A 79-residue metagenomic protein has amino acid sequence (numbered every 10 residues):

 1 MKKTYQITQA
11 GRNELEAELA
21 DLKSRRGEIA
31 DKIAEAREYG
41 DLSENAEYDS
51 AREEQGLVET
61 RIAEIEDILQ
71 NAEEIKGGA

Functional and structural regions predicted by a protein language model:
M1-S50, L57: N-terminal cationic and glycine-rich segments that engage phosphates or anionic surfaces
G40-N45, A72-A79: Glycine/charge-rich, flexible interdomain linkers and switch-proximal surface loops that mediate coupling
E47, I62-I65, G78-A79: A broad, low-amplitude sensor of folded, mature protein cores
L57-E73: Amphipathic alpha-helical coiled-coil segments
